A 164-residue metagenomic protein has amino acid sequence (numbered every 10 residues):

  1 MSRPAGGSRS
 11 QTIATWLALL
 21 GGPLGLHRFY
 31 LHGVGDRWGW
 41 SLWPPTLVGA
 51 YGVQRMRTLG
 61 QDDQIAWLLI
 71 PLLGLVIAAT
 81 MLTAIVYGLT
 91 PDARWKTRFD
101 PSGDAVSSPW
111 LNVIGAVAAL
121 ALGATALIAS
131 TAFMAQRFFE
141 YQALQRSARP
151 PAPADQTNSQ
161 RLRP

Functional and structural regions predicted by a protein language model:
S2-T15, G39-P164: Transmembrane helix recognition focused on a "late"/terminal membrane span
L17-F29: N-terminal signal-anchor/start-transfer transmembrane helix
